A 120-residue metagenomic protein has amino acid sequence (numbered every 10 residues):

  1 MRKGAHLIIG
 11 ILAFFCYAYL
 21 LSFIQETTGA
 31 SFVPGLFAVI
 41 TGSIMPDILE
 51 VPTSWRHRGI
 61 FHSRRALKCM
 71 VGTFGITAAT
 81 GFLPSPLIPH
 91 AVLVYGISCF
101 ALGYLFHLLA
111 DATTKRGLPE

Functional and structural regions predicted by a protein language model:
M1-E120: N-terminal membrane-targeting hydrophobic helices
